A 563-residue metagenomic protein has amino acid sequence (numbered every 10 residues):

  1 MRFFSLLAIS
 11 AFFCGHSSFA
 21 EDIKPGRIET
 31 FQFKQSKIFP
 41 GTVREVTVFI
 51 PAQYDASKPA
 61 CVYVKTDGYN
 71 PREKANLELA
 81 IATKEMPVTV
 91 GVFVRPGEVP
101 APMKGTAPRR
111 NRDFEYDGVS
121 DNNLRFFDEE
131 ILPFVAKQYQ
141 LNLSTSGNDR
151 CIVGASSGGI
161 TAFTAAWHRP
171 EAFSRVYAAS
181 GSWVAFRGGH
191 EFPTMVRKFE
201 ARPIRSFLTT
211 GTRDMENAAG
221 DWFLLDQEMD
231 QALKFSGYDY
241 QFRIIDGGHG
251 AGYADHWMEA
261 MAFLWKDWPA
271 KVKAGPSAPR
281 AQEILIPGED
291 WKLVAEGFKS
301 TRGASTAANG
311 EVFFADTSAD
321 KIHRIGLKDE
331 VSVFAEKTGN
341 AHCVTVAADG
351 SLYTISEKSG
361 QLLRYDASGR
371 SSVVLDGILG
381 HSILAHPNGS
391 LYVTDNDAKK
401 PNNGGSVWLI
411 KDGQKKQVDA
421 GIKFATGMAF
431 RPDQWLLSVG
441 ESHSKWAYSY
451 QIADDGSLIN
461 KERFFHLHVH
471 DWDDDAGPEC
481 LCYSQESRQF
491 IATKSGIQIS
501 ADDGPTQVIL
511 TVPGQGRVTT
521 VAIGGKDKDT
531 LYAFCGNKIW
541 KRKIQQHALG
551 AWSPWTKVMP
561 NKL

Functional and structural regions predicted by a protein language model:
E21-K273: Non-catalytic cap/lid and distal C-terminal segments of serine-dependent acyl enzymes
K273-D290, G404, L458: Blade/loop signatures of beta-propeller domains
D290-E296, E330-A335, G369-L375, Q414-A420 (+2 more regions): A short beta-strand motif characteristic of beta-propeller blades
E296-E311, K337-S356, G360-Q361, G377-K399 (+5 more regions): Beta-rich, blade/repeat-based domains predominating in secreted/periplasmic proteins but also intracellular
T317, E357, N396-A398, S442 (+5 more regions): Short loop/turn segments immediately following the C-termini of beta-strands
K321-H323, Q361-L363, G405-W408, W446-Y448 (+2 more regions): A short loop-to-beta-strand structural motif that recurs across blades of beta-propeller domains
Y450-S457, I544-G550: Short loop/turn segments immediately following beta-strands, especially the blade-tip and inter-blade linker loops
T519-L563: Blade-level signature of beta-propeller repeat domains, shared across WD40, Kelch, NHL, RCC1 and BNR/Asp-box propellers
